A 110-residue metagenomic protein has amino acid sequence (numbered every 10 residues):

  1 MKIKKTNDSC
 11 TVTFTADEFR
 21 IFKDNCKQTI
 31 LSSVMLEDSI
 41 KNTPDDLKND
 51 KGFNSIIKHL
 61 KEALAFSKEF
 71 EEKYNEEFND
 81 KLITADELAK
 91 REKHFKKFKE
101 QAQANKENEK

Functional and structural regions predicted by a protein language model:
M1-K110: Positively charged, low-complexity terminal tracts and the immediately adjacent first secondary-structure elements
